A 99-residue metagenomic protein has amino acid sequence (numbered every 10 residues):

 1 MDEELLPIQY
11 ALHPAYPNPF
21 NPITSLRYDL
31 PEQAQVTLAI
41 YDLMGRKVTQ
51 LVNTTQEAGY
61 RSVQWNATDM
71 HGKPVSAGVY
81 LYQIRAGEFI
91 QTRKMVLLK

Functional and structural regions predicted by a protein language model:
M1-Y16, F20-Y41, Q50, S62-W65 (+1 more regions): Glycine-centered coil/turn sites that cap beta-strands in beta-rich domains
D42-L43, D69: Short, acidic, Ser/Thr-enriched surface-loop or helix-capping motifs
L43-R46, V96: Helix-terminus/capping and membrane-interface signal
R46-V52: Surface-exposed loop/edge segments in extracytoplasmic proteins
V52-G87: Short, surface-exposed loop/turn motifs with a glycine/proline- and acidic-biased composition
T54, M95-K99: Short beta-strand edge segments in extracellular beta-sheet folds
F89-R93: Extracellular and select intracellular beta-sandwich modules with Ser/Thr-enriched, small-residue motifs on
